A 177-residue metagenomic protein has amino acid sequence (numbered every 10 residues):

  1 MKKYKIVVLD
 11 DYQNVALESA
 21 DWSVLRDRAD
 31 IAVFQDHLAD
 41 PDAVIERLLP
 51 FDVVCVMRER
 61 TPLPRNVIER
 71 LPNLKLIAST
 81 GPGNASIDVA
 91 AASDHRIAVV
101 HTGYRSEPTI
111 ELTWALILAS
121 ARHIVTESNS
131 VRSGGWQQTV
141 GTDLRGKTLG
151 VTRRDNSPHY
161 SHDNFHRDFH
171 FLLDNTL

Functional and structural regions predicted by a protein language model:
M1-V53, R58, F169, N175-L177: N-terminal glycine-/charge-rich "phosphate-binding" loop or analogous flexible N-terminal tail
V7-V8, A78, G150: Short, well-ordered beta-strand segments
D11-Q13, G81, N156: Short, glycine/serine-rich, charged loops/turns that create anion-binding and catalytic segments at active sites
E18-L25, A91-A92, S161, F165: Short, aromatic/basic amphipathic alpha-helical patches
D30-I31, A98, H123, F171: Residue-level detector of anion-binding/catalytic polar loops
A39-D42, Y104-E111, G135, T139 (+1 more regions): Residues at secondary-structure transition points
P50-R132, T142-R145: Phosphate/diphosphate ligand-binding glycine-rich loop within oxidoreductases
T139-L177: Rossmann-like dinucleotide/phosphate-binding beta-alpha-beta segment
